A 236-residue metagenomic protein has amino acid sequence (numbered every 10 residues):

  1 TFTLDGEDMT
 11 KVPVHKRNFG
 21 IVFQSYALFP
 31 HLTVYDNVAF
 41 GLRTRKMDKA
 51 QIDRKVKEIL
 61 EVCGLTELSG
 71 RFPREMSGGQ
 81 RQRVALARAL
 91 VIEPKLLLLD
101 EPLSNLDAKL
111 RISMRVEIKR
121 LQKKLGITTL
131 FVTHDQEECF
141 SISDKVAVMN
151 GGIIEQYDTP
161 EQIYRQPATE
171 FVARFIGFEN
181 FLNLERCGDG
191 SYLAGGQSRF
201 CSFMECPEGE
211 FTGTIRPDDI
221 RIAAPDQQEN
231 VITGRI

Functional and structural regions predicted by a protein language model:
T1, V146-A147, Q156, Q166 (+2 more regions): Short, intrinsically disordered, charge-balanced linker/junction segments flanking boundaries in proteins
T1-D8, I154: ABC nucleotide-binding domain "signature motif"
V12-G20, Q24-F171: ABC ATPase nucleotide-binding domains
K145, F181-L182, F211, I232: Structural detector for hydrophobic anchor residues on beta-strands
Q162, E179-F181, G190, R199 (+1 more regions): Short, catalytically relevant binding-site loops at active-site mouths
R165-C187, T214: C-terminal boundary and immediately downstream tail of ABC-type ATPase nucleotide-binding domains
A194-I236: Glycine/charge-rich catalytic "coupling/switch" loops of P-loop NTPases
